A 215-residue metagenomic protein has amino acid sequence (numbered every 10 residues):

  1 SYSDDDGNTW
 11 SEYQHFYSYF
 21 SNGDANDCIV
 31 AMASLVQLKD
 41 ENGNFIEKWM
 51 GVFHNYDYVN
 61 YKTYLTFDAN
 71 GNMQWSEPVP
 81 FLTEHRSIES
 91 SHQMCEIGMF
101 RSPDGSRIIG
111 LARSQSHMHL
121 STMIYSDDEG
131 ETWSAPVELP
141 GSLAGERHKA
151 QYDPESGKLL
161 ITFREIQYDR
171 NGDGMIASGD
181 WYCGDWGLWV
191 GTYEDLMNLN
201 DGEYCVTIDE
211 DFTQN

Functional and structural regions predicted by a protein language model:
S1-N215: Asp-box/BNR beta-propeller blade signature and adjacent active/binding-site loops in extracellular glycan-interacting
